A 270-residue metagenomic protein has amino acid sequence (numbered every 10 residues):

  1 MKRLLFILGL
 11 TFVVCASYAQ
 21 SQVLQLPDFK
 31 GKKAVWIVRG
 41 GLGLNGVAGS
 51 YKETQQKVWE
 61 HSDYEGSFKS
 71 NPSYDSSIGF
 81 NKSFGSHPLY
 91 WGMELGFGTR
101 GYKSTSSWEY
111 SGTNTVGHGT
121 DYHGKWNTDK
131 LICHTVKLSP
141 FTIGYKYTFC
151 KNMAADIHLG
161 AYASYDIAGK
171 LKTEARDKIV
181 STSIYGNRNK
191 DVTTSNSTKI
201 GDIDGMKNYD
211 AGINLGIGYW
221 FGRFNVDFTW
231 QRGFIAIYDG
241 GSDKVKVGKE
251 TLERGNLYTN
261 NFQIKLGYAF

Functional and structural regions predicted by a protein language model:
M1-K32: Cleavable N-terminal export/targeting peptides
Q20, A269-F270: Short, solvent-exposed mixed-charge patches
Q20-N81, D210: Short glycine/proline- and aromatic-enriched beta-strand/turn motifs that initiate or cap beta-hairpins
K30-V38, H87-M93, I132-H134, K151-I157 (+2 more regions): Outer-envelope beta-barrel architecture signal
G40-L44, Y74-K82, L95-F97, L138-Y147 (+4 more regions): Residues on the lipid-exposed face of transmembrane beta-strands in outer-membrane beta-barrel proteins
G46-N71, R100-V136, Y165-D210, N214 (+1 more regions): Extracellular/periplasm-exposed beta-strand and loop segments of Gram-negative cell-envelope proteins, dominated by
G79-T115: Mid-chain, structured segments of secreted extracytoplasmic proteins
L89, F97-T99, C133-H134, T148-A154 (+3 more regions): Acidic/histidine-enriched, beta-strand-rich ligand/metal-binding domains
